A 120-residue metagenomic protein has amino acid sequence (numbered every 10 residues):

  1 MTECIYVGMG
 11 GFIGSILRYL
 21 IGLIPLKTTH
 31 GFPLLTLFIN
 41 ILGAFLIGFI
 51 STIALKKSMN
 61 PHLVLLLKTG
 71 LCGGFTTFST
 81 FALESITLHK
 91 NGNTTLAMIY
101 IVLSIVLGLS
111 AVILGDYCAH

Functional and structural regions predicted by a protein language model:
M1-H120: Membrane-interface helix-loop junctions in multi-pass transporters/channels
